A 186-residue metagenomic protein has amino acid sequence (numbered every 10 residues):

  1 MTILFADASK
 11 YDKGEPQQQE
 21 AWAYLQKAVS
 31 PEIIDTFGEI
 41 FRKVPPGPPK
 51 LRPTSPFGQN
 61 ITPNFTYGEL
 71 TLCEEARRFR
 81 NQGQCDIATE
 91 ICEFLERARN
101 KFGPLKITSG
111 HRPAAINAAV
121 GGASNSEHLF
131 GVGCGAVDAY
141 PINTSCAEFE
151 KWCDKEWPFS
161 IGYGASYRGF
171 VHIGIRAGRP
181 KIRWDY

Functional and structural regions predicted by a protein language model:
M1-R99, R176-Y186: Extracytoplasmic cell-surface/polysaccharide-interacting catalytic and binding patches
K13, I107, I161-G164: Generic structural motif
Q26, I34, N125-Y186: Catalytic cores and adjacent binding grooves of peptidoglycan-active enzymes
T71-E74, F102-K106, A136-Y140: Generic detector of short, locally flexible boundary/turn motifs and exposed helical patches
F79, K106-R112, T144-E148: N-terminal start-of-chain detector that recognizes signal peptides and the immediate post-cleavage beginning
Q82-Q84, R99-L105, P141-S145, P158: Generic structural signal for short, solvent-exposed loop/turn connectors between secondary structure elements
I87-F94, I116, S145, F149: Amphipathic alpha-helical interface surfaces
C92-G122: Extended, low-complexity, intrinsically disordered C-terminal regulatory tails of eukaryotic serine/threonine kinases
